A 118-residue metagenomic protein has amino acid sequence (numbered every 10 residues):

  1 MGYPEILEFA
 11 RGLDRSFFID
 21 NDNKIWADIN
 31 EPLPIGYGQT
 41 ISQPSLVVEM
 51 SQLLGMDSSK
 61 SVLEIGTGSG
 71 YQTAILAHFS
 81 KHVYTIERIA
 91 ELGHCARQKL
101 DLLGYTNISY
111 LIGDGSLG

Functional and structural regions predicted by a protein language model:
M1-D22: N-terminal auxiliary segments of SAM/dcSAM-dependent transferases
Y3-P4, P44, A90: Alpha-helix N-capping/helix-start residues
K24-L33: Short, surface-exposed polybasic-and-hydrophobic patches located at secondary-structure transitions
I29-N30, I41-K60: Conserved alpha-helix/loop element of class I SAM-dependent methyltransferases that forms part of the SAM/SAH-binding
P34-T40: Class I SAM-dependent methyltransferase Rossmann-like catalytic core, especially the SAM/SAH-binding loop
G55-G118: Conserved nucleotide-cofactor-binding alpha/beta core module
